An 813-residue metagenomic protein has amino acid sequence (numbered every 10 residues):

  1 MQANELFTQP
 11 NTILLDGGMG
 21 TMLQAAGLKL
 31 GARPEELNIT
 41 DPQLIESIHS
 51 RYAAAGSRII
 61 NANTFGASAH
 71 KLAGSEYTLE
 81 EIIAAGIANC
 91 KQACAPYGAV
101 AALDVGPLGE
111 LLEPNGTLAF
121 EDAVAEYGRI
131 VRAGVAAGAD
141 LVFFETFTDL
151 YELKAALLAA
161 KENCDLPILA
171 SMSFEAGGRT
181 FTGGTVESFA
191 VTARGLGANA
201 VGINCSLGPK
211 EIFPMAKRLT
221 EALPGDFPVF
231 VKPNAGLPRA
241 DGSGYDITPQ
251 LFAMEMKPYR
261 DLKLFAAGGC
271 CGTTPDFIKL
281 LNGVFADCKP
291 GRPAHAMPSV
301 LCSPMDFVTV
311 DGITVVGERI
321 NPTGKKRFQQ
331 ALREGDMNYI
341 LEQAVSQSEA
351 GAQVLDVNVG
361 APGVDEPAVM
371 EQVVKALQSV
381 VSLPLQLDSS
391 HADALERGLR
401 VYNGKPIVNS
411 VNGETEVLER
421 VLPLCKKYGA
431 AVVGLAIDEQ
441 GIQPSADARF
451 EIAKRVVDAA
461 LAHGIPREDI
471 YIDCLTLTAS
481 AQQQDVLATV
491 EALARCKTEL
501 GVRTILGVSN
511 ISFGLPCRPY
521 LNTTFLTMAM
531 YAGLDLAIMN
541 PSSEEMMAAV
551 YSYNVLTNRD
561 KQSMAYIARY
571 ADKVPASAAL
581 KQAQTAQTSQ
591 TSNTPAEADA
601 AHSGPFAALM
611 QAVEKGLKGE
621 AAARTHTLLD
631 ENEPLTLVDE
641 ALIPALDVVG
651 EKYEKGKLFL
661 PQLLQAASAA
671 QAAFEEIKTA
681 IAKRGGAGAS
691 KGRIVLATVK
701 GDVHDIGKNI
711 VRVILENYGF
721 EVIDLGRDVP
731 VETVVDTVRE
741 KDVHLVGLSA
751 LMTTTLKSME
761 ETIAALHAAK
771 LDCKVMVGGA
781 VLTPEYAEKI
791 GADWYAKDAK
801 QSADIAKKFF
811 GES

Functional and structural regions predicted by a protein language model:
M1-D473, L477-S813: Domain-level signal for soluble alpha/beta catalytic cores
